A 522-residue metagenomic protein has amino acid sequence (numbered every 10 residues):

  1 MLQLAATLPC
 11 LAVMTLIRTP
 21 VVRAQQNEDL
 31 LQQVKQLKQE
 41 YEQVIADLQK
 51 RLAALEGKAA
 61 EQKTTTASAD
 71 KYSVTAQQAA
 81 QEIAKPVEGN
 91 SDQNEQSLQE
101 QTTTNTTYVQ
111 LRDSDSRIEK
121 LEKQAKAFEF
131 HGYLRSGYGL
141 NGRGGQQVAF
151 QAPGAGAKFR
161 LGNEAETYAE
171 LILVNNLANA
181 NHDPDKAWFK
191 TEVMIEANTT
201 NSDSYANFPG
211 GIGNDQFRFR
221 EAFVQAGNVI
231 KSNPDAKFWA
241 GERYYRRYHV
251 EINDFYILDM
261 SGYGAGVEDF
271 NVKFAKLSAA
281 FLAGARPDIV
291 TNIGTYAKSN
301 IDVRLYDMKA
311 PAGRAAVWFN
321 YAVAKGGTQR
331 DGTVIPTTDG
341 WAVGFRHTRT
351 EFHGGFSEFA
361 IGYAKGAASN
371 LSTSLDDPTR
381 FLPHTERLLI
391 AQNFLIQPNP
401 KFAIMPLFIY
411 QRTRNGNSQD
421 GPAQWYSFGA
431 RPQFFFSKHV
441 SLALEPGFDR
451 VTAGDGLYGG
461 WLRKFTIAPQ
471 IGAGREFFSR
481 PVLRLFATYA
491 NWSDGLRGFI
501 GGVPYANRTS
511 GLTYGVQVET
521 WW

Functional and structural regions predicted by a protein language model:
M1-P9: Bacterial N-terminal signal peptides that target proteins for export
L11-V21: C-terminal segment of classical bacterial N-terminal signal peptides
V21-A149, G154-R160, I172-H182: N-terminal periplasmic/intermembrane-space "pro-region" immediately following the signal or transit peptide
L121-G142, F150, R160-I289, T295-A310 (+3 more regions): Outer membrane beta-barrel
S136-G144, L177, I195-N201, E242-R246 (+9 more regions): Transmembrane beta-strands of outer-membrane beta-barrel pores
G156-F159, N207-G210, H249-D254, P287-T291 (+5 more regions): Extracellular loop and loop/strand-boundary signature of outer-membrane beta-barrel proteins
Y296-G326, T333-G454, G460-I467, I471: Detector for outer-membrane/organellar transmembrane beta-barrel domains, recognizing the amphipathic beta-strand
I467, S479, R508-W522: Outer-membrane beta-barrel "beta-signal"
